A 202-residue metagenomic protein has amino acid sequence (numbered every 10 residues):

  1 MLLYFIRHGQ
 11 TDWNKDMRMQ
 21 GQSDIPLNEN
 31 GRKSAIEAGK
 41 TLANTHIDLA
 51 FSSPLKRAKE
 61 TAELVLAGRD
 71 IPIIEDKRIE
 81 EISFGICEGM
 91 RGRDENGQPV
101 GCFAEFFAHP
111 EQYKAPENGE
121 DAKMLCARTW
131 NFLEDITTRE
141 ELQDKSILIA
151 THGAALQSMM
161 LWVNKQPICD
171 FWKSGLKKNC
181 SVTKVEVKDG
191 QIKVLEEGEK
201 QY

Functional and structural regions predicted by a protein language model:
M1-Y4: Extreme N-terminal starter segment of soluble prokaryotic enzymes
H8, H152: Short, conserved phosphate/pyrophosphate- and ester-handling motifs at nucleotide-, phospho-/glycolipid
Q10-T61, N118-T129: Loop-to-helix element that buttresses phosphate recognition and phosphoryl-transfer chemistry
G39-A104: Phosphate-coordination/substrate-recognition cap region in phosphate-metabolizing enzymes
L64, S158-W162: Active-site signature of alpha/beta-hydrolase-fold catalytic machinery across serine- and Asp/Cys-nucleophile hydrolases
I74-E75, I82-N96, T138, L142-K145 (+1 more regions): Acidic, low-complexity terminal tails and accessory targeting/binding regions of phosphate-metabolizing enzymes
F103-M124: Short glycine/proline- and acidic residue-enriched helix-loop micro-motifs that form flexible lids or anion-recognition
G153-Q157, K193: GST superfamily/GST-like fold recognition
